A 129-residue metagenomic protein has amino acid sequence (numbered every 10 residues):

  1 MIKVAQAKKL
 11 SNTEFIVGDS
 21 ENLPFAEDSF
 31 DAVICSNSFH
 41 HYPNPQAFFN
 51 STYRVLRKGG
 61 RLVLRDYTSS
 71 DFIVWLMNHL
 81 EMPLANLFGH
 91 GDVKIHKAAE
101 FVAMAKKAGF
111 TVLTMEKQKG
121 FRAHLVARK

Functional and structural regions predicted by a protein language model:
M1-N22: Class I SAM-dependent methyltransferase SAM/SAH-binding core
I16, I34, V63: Conserved Rossmann-like nucleotide-binding pocket used by diverse enzymes that bind dinucleotide cofactors
E21-A32: A short acidic, Gly/Pro-enriched loop at the edge of an enzyme's catalytic core that lines a small-molecule cofactor
A32-P45: A short SAM/SAH-binding and catalytic strip from SAM-dependent methyltransferases
Q46-K58: A short glycine-rich, Lys/Arg-flanked "PGG" loop and its adjoining helix->strand segment in the class I
V63-A108, V112-L125: C-terminal alpha-helical "lid/dimerization" subdomain adjacent to the S-adenosyl-L-methionine
A127-K129: C-terminal beta-strand of the catalytic ATP-binding
